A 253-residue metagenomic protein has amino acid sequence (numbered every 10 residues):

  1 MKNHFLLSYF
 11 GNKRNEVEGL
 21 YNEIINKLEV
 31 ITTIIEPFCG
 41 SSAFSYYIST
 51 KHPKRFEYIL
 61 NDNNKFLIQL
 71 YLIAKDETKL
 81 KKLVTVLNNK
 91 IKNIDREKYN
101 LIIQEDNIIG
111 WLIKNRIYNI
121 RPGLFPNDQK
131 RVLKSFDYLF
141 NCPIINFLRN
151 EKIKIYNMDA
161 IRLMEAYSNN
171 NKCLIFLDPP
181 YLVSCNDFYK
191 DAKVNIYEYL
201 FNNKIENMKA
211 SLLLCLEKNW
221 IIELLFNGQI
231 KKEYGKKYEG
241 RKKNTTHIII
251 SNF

Functional and structural regions predicted by a protein language model:
K2-L7, G11-I24, L28-E29, A74-F176 (+1 more regions): SAM-dependent nucleic-acid methyltransferase catalytic core
N22, I31-K98: SAM cofactor-binding core of SAM-dependent methyltransferases, primarily the Rossmann-like beta-alpha-beta module
T33-E36, I175, S211-E217: Conserved active-site loop/cleft motifs that coordinate metal ions or position small ligands
G40, F140-P143, L216-W220: Short, polar loop motifs at secondary-structure junctions
A43-Y46, L67-Q69, I120-G123, V183-C185 (+1 more regions): Short catalytic/ligand-binding loop motif for oxyanion handling, primarily in non-cytosolic enzymes, centered on
F66, I161-M164, K236-K242: A short acidic, often aromatic-flanked loop/helix-cap motif at beta-alpha or helix-coil junctions that lines enzyme
K190-F253: Long, positively charged, glycine-interspersed low-complexity recognition regions
